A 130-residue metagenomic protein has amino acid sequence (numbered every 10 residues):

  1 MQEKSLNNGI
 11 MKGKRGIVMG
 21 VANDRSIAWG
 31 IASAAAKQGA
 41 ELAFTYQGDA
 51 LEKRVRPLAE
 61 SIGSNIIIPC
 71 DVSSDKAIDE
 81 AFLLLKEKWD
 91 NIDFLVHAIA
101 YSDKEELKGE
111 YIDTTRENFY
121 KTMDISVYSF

Functional and structural regions predicted by a protein language model:
L6-T45: Canonical Rossmann dinucleotide-binding motif of NAD(H)/NADP(H)-dependent dehydrogenases/reductases, specifically
Q38-E60: Conserved glycine-rich Rossmann-like NAD(P)H-binding loop of the short-chain dehydrogenase/reductase
R54, A77, A81, N118: Short acidic active-site motifs
A59-K76: Rossmann-fold cofactor-recognition segment
P69-C70, D90-K108, S126: Rossmann-fold scaffold of SDR-type NAD(P)-dependent oxidoreductases
S73-K88: Conserved Rossmann-fold cofactor-binding substructure of NAD(P)-dependent oxidoreductases
L83, E87, A100-Y101, K121-F130: Amphipathic alpha-helical dimer-interface segment in Rossmann-like NAD(P)H-dependent oxidoreductases
D93, K108-F130: Catalytic Tyr-X3-Lys loop
